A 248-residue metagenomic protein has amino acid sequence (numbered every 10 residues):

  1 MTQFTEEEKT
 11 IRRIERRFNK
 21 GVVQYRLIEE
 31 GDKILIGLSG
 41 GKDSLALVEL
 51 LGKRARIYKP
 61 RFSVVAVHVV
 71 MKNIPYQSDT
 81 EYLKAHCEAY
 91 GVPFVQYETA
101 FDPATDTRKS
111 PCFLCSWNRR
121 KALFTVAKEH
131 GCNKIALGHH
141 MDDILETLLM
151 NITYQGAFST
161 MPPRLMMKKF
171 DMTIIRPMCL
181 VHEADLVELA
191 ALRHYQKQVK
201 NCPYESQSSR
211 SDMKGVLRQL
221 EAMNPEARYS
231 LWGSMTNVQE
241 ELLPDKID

Functional and structural regions predicted by a protein language model:
T2-E146, Y154, A184-L192: ATP-dependent adenylation/nucleotidyltransferase module used to activate substrates
R13, N118, V181, S208 (+1 more regions): Conserved active-site and cofactor/substrate-binding residues in soluble primary-metabolism enzymes
R17, G21, V216-Q219, S234: Residues that form generic nucleotide/phosphate-binding pockets
L27, S206, E221-P225, E240: Alpha-helix boundary/capping and short turn/kink residues
R54, S110-A122, Q155-T160, D212-Y229: Short, structured secondary-structure boundary patches
S63, K134, D142-A222: Catalytic subdomain that performs nucleotidyl-dependent activation
M71-N73, F101-P103, L165, V181 (+2 more regions): Residue-level detector of flexible, active-site-proximal loop/helix-junction positions within diverse enzyme catalytic
E226-D248: A short, charged, Gly/Pro-tolerant segment at domain boundaries
